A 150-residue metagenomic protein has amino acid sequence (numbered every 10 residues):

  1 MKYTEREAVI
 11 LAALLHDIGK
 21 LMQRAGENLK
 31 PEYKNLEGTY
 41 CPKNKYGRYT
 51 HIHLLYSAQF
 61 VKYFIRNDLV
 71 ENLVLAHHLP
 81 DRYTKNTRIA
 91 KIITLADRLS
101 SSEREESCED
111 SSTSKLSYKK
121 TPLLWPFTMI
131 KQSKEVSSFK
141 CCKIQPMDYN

Functional and structural regions predicted by a protein language model:
M1-N150: Divalent metal-dependent catalytic cores for phosphoryl transfer on phosphate-bearing substrates
